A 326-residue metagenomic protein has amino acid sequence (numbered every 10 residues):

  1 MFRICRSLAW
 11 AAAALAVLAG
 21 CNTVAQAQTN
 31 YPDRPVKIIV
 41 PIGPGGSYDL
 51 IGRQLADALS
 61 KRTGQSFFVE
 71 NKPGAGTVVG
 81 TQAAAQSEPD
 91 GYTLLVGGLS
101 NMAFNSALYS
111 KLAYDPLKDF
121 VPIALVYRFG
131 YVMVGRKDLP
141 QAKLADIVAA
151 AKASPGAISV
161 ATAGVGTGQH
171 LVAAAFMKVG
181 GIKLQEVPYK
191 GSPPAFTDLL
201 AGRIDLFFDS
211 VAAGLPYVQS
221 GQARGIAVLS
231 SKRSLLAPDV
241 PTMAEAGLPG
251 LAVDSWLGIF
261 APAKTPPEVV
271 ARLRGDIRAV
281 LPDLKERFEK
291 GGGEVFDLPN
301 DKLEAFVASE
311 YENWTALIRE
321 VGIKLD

Functional and structural regions predicted by a protein language model:
M1-C5: N-terminal secretory signal peptides that target proteins for export/translocation
W10-G20: Bacterial N-terminal signal peptides
A25-K118, A157, G181-S210, Y217 (+3 more regions): N-terminal (or domain-start) structured segment
D33-P35, K178, Q219, P267-D326: An extracytoplasmic/periplasmic, membrane-proximal ligand-sensing/linker region
Q86-Y92, L99, A107-P194, M243 (+1 more regions): Hinge/capping helix and adjacent helix->loop/strand transition within the periplasmic-binding protein
R128, G214-V280, S309-E312: C-terminal lobe and pocket-closing loops of periplasmic/extracytoplasmic Venus-flytrap solute-binding proteins
